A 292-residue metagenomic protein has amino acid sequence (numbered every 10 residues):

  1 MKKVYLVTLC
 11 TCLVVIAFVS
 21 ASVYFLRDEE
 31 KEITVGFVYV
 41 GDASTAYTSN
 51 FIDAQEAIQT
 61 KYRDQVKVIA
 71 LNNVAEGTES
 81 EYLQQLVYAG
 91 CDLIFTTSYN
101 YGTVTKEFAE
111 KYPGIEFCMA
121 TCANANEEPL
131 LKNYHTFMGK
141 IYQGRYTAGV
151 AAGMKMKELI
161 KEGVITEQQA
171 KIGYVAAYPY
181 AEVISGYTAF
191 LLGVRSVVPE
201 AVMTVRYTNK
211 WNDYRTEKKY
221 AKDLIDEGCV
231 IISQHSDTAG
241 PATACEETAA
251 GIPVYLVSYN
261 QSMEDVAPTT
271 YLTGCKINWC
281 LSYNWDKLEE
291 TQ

Functional and structural regions predicted by a protein language model:
M1, L13-V15, R145: Generic alpha-helix initiation/capping and coil-helix boundary signal
K3-T8, F25-Q292: A residue-level marker of the well-folded mature domains of exported/periplasmic proteins
C10-S20: Core hydrophobic alpha-helical transmembrane segments of single-pass membrane proteins
